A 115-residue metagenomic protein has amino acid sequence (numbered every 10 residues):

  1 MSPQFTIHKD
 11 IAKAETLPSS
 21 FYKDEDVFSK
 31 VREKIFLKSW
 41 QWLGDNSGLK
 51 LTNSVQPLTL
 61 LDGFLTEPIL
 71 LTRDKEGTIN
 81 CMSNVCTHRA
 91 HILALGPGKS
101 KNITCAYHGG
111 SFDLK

Functional and structural regions predicted by a protein language model:
M1-P3: Fe(II)/2-oxoglutarate
F5-F21: Short, contiguous pre-domain boundary segments
L17-F64, L70: Non-catalytic accessory segments flanking enzyme active sites
L49, N53-K115: Rieske [2Fe-2S] iron-sulfur-binding domain
